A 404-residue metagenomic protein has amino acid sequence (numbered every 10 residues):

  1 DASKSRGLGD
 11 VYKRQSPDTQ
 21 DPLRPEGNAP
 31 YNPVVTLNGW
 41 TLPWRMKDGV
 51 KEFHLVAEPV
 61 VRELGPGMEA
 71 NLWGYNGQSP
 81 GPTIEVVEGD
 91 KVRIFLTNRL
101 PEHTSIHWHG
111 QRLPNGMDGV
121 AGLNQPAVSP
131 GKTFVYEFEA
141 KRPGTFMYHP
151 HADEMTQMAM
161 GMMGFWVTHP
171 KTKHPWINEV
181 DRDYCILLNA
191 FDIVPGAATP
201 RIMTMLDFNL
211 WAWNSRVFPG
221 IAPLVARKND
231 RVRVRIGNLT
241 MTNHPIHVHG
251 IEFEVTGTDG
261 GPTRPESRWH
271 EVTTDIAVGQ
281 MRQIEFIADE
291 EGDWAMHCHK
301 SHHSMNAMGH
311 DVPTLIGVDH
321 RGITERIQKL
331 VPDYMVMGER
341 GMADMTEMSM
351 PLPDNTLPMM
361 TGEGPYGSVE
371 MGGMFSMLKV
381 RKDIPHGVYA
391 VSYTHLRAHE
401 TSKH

Functional and structural regions predicted by a protein language model:
A2, G7-Q15, T394-T401: Conserved small/polar residues in nucleotide/adenosyl-binding loops
D10-R45: C-terminal segment of N-terminal export signals and the immediately downstream linker at the start of the mature
L42, G81-I84, I221-V225: Short beta-strand segments of immunoglobulin-like
W44-V60, D183-A198: Predominantly extracellular/luminal regions of secreted and cell-surface proteins, especially disulfide-bonded
E52-T168, R201-L210, M241-V278, W294-V318: Histidine- and aromatic-enriched segments that form or immediately flank copper-ligand environments
G116-A121, N243-R397, S402: Active-site pocket scaffolds in enzymes
R182-A226: Acidic-aromatic/histidine active-site loop/patch
L210-F253, R282: Surface-exposed interaction/gating patches
